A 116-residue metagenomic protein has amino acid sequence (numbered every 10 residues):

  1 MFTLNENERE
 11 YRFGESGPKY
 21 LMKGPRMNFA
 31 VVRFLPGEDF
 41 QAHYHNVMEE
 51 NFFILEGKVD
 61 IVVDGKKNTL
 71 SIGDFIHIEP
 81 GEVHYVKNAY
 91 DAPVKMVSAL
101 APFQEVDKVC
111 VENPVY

Functional and structural regions predicted by a protein language model:
M1-N28, K108-Y116: A short, N-terminal "cap"/entry segment at the start of jelly-roll beta-barrel domains of the cupin/DSBH fold
P25-M27, K58, K66: Well-ordered beta-strand scaffold positions
P25-M27, V47, D91-A92: Short strand-connecting beta-turns/loops that link adjacent beta-strands
A30-H45: Conserved short histidine dyad/triad with adjacent acidic residue
D39-Q41, D60, I76, P80-V86: Histidine-centered metal-chelating micro-motifs
V47-E49, I54-V59: Glycine- and acidic-residue-biased ligand/ion/polar-headgroup-sensing regions
G65-P80: Short acidic-glycine-tyrosine-enriched beta hairpin
P80-V106: Ligand-binding loop in jelly-roll beta-barrel domains
